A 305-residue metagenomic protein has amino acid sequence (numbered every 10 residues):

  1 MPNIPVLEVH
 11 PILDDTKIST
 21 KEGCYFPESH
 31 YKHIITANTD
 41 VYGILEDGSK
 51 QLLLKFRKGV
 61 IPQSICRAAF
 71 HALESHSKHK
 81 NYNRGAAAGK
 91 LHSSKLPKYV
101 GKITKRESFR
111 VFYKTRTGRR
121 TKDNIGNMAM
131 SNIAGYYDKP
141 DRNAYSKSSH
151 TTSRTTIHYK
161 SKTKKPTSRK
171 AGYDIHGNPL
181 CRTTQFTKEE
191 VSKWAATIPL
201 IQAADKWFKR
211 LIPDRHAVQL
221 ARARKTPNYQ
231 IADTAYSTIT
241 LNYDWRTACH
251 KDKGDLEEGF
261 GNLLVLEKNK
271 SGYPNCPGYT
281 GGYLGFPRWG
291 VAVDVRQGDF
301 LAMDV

Functional and structural regions predicted by a protein language model:
M1-C276, Y283-G285, A292-V293: Fe(II)/2-oxoglutarate oxygenase catalytic core
L264, R288, V293-V305: Conserved metal-binding segment of the jelly-roll/cupin
